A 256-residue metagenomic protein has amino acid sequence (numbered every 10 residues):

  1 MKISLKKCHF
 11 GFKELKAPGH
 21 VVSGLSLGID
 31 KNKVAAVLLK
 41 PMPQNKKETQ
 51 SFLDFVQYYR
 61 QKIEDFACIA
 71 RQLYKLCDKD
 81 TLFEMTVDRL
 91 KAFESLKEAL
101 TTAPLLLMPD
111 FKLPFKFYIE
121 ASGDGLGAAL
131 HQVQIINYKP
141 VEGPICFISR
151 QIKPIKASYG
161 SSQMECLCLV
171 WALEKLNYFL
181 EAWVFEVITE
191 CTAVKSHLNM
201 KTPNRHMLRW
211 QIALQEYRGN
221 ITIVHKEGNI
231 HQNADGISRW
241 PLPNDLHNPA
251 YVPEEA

Functional and structural regions predicted by a protein language model:
M1, K6-L113, A193: C-terminal reverse transcriptase regions that engage the nucleic-acid substrate
I3, A17-G19, D30, V37 (+12 more regions): Mobile genetic element proteins and their domesticated derivatives, centered on retroelements and DNA transposons
L25-F52, Q211-A256: Flexible, low-complexity interdomain linkers flanking nucleic-acid-processing modules
E98-L106, I136, K153, E174-Y178: Conserved helix-loop functional segments at active or binding sites
L113-S122: Two-metal-ion RNase H-like nuclease active-site motif
G123-Q134: Acidic, metal-ligating active-site segments
V133, V170-A213, N220-G228, Q232: RNase H catalytic domain
I136-L167, W171, C191-K195, N199: A short, polar/acidic, helix/strand-boundary loop motif
